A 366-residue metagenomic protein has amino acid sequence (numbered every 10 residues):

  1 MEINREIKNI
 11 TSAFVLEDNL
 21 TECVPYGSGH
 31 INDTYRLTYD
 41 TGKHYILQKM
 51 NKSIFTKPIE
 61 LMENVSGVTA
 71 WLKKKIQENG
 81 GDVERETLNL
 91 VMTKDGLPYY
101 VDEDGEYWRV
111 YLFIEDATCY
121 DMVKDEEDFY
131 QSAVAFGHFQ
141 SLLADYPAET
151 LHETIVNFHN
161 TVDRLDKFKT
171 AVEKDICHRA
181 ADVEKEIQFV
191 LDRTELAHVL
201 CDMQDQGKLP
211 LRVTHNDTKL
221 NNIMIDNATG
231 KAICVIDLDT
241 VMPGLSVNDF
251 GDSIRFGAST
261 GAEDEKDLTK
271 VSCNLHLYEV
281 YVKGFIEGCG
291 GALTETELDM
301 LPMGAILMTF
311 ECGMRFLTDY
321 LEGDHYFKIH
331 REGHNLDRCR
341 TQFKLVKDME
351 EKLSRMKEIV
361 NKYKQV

Functional and structural regions predicted by a protein language model:
M1-V24: Juxta-kinase regulatory segment immediately upstream of eukaryotic protein kinase catalytic domains
C23-T170, G244-S246, G257, A262-V271 (+3 more regions): Conserved ATP-binding subdomain of kinase catalytic cores across diverse folds
V24-S28, Q48-K49, F55-I59, I114-Y130 (+5 more regions): ATP-dependent phospho-/nucleotidyl transfer catalytic cores
Y45, E86, R109, R212 (+2 more regions): Protein kinase-like catalytic core scaffold
T56, D226-K283, G290-L293, I329-N335: Active-site Asp-x-Gly
M62-V65, F136, Y278, V282 (+1 more regions): Amphipathic alpha-helical segments in well-structured domains
E103, D128, P210-H215, M242 (+3 more regions): Secondary-structure capping and boundary motifs in well-ordered enzyme cores
D163, E279-V360: Helix-rich C-terminal or lid/interface subdomains of diverse kinases
